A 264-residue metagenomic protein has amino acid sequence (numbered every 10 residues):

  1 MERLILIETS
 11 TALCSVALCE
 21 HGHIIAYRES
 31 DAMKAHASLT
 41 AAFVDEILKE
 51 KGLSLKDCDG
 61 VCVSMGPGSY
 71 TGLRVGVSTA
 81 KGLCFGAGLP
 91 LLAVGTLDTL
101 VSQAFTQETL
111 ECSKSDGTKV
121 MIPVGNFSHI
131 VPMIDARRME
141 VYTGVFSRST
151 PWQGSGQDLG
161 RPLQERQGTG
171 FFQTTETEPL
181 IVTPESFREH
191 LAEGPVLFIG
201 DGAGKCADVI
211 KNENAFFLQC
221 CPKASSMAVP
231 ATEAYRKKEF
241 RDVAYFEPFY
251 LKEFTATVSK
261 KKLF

Functional and structural regions predicted by a protein language model:
M1-M65: N-terminal beta-alpha supersecondary unit
R28, V94, L251: Hydrophobic residues at beta-strand termini and immediately following loops that shape nucleotide-binding pockets
D31-L39, Y70, R74, S78 (+3 more regions): Residues at secondary-structure transition points
I47-K51, G86, A104, A224-Y235: Stable alpha-helical structural segments in soluble proteins, enriched in small hydrophobic residues
S64-T96: DPxDG-like acidic metal-binding loop motif
P90-P222, T255-A256: Surface "functional belts" at beta-alpha junctions
L218-F264: Acyltransferase
